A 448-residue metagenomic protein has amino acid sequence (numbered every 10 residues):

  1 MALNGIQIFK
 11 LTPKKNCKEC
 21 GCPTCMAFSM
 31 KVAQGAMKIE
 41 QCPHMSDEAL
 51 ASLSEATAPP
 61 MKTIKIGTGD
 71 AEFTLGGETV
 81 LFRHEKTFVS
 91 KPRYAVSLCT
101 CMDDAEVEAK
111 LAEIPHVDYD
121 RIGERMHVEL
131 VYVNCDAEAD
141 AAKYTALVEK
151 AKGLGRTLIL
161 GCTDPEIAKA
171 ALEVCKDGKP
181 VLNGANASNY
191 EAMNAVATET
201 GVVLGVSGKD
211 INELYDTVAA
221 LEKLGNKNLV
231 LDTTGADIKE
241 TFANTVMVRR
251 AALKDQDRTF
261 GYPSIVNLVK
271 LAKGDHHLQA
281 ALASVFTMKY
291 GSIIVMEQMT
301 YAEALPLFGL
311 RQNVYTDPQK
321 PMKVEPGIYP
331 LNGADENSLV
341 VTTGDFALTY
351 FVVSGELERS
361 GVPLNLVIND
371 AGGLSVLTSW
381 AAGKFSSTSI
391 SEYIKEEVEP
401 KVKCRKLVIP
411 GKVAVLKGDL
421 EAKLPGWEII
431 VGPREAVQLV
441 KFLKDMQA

Functional and structural regions predicted by a protein language model:
A2-K14, D47-L111, I328-G333: N-terminal amphipathic alpha-helix/helix-capping segment at the start of soluble metabolic enzymes
G5, C22-M26, K417: Alpha-helix initiation and N-capping motif
P13-K31, E40-H44: Local cysteine-cluster metal-coordination motifs and their immediate loop/turn environment, predominantly Fe-S cluster
Q34, F82, P92-K412, G418-L420 (+2 more regions): Conserved mixed alpha/beta catalytic, RNA-binding, or beta-rich assembly cores of soluble enzyme, regulatory
H44-A49, K176-D177: Terminal amphipathic helices with adjacent charged low-complexity linkers/tails
